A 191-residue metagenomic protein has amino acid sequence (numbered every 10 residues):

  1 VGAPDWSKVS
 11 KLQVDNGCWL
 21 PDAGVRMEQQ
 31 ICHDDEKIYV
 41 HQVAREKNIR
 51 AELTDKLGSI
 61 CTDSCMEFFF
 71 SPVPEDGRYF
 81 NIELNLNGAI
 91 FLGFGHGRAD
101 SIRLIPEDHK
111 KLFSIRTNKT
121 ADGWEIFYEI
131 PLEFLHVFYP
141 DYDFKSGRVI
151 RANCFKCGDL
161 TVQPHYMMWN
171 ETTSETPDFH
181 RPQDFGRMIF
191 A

Functional and structural regions predicted by a protein language model:
V1-A191: Structural preference for beta-rich elements and adjacent junctions enriched in aromatics
